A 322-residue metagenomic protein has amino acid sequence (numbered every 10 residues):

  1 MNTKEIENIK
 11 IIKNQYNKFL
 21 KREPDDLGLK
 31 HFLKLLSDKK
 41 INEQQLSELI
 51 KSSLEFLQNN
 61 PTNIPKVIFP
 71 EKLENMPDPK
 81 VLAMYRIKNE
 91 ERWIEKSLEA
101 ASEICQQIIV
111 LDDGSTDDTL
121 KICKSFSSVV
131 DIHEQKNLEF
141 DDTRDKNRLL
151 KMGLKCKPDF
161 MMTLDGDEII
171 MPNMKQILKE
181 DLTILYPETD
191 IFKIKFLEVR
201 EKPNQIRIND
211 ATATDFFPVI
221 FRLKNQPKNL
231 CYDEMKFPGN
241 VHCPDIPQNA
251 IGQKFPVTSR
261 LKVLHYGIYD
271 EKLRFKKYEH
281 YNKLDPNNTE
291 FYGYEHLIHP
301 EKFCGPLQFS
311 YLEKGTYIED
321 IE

Functional and structural regions predicted by a protein language model:
M1-K66: Substrate/cofactor-recognition hotspot
T62-E99: N-proximal low-complexity "stem/linker" segments adjacent to membrane-targeting elements
V67-K72, D142-N147, P172-E322: Catalytic-site signature of metal-activated, phosphate-bearing donor transferases, centered on the GT-A/GT-A-like
Q106-G114, Q135, G166: Short beta-strand/loop segment that forms part of the nucleotide-sugar
D112-I122, N137-E139: A conserved acidic beta->alpha catalytic loop
K124-V130: Short, conserved SAM-binding/catalytic segment of Class I S-adenosyl-L-methionine-dependent methyltransferases
N147-F160: Active-site nucleotide-sugar/metal-binding loop of Leloir-type enzymes
K157-M171: Short beta-strand-to-loop acidic/aromatic patch adjacent to the donor-nucleotide binding site
